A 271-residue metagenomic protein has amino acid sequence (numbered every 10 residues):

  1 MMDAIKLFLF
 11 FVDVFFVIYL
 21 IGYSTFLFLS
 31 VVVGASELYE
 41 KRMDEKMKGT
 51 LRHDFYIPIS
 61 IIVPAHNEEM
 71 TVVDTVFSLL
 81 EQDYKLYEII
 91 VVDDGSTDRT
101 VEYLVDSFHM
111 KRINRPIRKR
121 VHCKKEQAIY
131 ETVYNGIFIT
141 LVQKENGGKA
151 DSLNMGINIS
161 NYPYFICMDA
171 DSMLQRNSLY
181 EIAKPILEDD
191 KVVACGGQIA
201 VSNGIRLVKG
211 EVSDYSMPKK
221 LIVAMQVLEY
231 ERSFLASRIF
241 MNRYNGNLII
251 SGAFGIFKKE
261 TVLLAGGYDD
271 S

Functional and structural regions predicted by a protein language model:
M1-F55, R238: N-terminal membrane-anchoring/stem segments of glycan-assembly enzymes
S30-L86, Y103-V105: N-terminal signal-anchor transmembrane helix
V63-A65, D93, M168: Short beta-strand/turn micro-motifs composed of small residues that flank or help shape donor/cofactor-binding pockets
E68-E69, S96, K149: Donor nucleotide-sugar binding loop of glycosyltransferases
F77-V142: Acidic donor-binding segment of Leloir-type glycosyltransferases
R115-G136, E145-S152, N158, R176-N177 (+1 more regions): Long helical/loop segments within the catalytic core of UDP-sugar-dependent glycosyltransferases, especially the large
L153, D169-M173: The conserved acidic donor/metal-binding loop of glycosyltransferases
F165: Short aromatic/hydrophobic "clamp" motif used to bind/position activated sugar donors
